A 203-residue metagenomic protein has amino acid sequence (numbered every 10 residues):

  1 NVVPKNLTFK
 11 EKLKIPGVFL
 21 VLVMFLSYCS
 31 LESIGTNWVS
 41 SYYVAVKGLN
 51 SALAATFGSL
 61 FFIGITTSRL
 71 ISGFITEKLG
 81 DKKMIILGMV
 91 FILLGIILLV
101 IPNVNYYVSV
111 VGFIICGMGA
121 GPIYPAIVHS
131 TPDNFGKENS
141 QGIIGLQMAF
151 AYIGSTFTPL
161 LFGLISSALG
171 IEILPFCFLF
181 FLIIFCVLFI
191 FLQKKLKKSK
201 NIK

Functional and structural regions predicted by a protein language model:
N1-V21: Juxtamembrane intracellular "pre-TM" segments in multi-pass secondary transporters
P16-S59, I63-T66: Extracytoplasmic gate region of multi-pass secondary transporters
R69-G80, S166: Helix-to-loop junctions at the C-terminal end of transmembrane segments in multipass secondary transporters
K83-I97: Structural signature of the two symmetry-related core transmembrane helices
G95, Y107-I115: Paired small-residue
P122-F135: Intracellular juxtamembrane helix-capping segments at the cytosolic ends of symmetry-related transmembrane helices
P132-I171: A late C-terminal transmembrane helix in Major Facilitator Superfamily
L179-K203: Multi-pass alpha-helical transporter architecture, strongest for 12-TM Major Facilitator/SLC carriers used
